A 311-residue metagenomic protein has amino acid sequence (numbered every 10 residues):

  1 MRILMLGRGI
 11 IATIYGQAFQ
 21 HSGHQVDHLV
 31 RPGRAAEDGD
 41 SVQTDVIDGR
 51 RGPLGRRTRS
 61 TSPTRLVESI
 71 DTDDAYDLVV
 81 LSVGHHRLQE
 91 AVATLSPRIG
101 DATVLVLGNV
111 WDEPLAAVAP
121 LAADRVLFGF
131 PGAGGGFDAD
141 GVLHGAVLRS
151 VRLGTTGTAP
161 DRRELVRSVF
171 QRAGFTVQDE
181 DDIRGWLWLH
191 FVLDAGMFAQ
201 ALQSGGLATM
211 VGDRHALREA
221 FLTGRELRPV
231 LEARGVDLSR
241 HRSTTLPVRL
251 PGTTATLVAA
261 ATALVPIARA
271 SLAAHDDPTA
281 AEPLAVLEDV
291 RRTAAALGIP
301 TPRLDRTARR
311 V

Functional and structural regions predicted by a protein language model:
M1-G55: NAD(P)+-binding Rossmann beta1-loop-alpha1 motif at the extreme N-terminus of oxidoreductases
I3, V26-D27, V104, V126 (+1 more regions): Hydrophobic anchor at the start of a short beta-strand that flanks the dinucleotide cofactor-binding loop
H24, F175, V236: Short phosphate-binding/catalytic loops that engage adenosine nucleotides
R57-V142: Rossmann-like NAD(P)(H) cofactor-binding subdomain of soluble oxidoreductases
W111-H190, G196: Rossmann-fold dinucleotide-binding core
S168, A216-H241: Flavin-binding catalytic cores
R184-R228: Active-site-proximal catalytic alpha-helix in oxidoreductases
E232-V311: NAD(P)-dependent Rossmann-like dehydrogenase/reductase catalytic/cofactor-binding core
